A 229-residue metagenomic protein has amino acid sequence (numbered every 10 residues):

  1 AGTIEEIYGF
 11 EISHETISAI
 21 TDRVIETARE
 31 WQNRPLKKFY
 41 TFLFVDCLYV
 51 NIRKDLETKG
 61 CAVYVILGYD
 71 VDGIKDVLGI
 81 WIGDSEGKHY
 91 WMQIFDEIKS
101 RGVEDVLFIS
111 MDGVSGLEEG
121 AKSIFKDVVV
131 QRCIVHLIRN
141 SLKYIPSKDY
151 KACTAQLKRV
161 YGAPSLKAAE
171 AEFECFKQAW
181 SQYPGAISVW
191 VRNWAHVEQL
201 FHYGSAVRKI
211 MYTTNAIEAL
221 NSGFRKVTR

Functional and structural regions predicted by a protein language model:
A1-I4, F173: Short, charged amphipathic recognition helices of the HTH superfamily and cognate SANT/SANTA-like modules
T3-H14, I20-M111, S115, E119 (+3 more regions): RNase H-like nuclease fold core
F39, K148-A168: A polyampholytic, Gly/Pro-enriched intrinsically disordered region
T58, G83-G87, I109, C133 (+4 more regions): A generic short alpha-helical patch detector that favors 3-5-residue windows in or near N-terminal regions
S100, S123, S147, S222 (+1 more regions): Short, well-ordered loop/turn and helix-capping segments at boundaries between secondary-structure elements and domains
F108-S115, G120-Q156: Conserved beta-strand -> loop -> alpha-helix junction used to position metal-binding or nucleic-acid-contacting
S115, R159-R229: Acidic/histidine-rich catalytic cores and adjacent linkers of DNA breakage/strand-transfer/modification proteins
